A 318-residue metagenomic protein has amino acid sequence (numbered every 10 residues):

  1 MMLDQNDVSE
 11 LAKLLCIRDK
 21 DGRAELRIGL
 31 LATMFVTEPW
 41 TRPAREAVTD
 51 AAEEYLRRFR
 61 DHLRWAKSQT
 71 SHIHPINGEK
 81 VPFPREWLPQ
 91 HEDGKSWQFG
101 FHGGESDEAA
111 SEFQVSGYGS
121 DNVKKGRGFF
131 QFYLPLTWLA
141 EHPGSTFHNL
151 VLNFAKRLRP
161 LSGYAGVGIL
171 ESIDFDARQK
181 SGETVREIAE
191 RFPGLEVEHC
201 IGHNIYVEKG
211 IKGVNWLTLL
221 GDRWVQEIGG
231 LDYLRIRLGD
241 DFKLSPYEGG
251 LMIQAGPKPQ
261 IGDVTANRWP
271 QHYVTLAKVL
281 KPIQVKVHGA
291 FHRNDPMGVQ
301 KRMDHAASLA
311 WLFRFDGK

Functional and structural regions predicted by a protein language model:
M2-K67, D176-K318: C-terminal interaction module
F59-E183: Internal, hydrophobic cores of structured domains that mediate oligomerization or house catalytic pockets within large
